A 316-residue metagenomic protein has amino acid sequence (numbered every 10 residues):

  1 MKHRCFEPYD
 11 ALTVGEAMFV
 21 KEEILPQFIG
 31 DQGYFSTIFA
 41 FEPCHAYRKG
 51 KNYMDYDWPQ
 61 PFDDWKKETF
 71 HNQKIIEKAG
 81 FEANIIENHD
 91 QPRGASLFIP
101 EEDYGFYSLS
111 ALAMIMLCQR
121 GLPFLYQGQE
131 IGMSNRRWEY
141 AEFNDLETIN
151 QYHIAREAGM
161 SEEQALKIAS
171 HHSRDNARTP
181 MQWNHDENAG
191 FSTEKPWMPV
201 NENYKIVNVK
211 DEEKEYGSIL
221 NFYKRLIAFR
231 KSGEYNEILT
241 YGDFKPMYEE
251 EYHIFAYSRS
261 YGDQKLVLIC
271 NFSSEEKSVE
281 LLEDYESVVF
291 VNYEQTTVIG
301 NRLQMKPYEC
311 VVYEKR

Functional and structural regions predicted by a protein language model:
M1-E286, V291-R316: Active-site and adjacent substrate-binding regions of carbohydrate-active enzymes
